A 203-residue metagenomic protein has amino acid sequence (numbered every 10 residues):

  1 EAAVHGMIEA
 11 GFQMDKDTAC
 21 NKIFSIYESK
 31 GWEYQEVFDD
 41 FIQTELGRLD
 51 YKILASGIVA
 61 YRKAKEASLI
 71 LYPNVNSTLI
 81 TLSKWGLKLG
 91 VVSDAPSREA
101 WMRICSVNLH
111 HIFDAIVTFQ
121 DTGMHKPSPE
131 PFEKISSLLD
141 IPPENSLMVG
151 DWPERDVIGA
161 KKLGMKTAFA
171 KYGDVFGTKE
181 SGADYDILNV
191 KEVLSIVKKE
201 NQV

Functional and structural regions predicted by a protein language model:
E1-P73, S77, R98: N-terminal helical cap/lid subdomain that shapes the substrate entry/recognition surface in HAD-like hydrolases
A10, N76, I80-V203: Asp-based, Mg2+/Mn2+-dependent phosphohydrolase catalytic module
